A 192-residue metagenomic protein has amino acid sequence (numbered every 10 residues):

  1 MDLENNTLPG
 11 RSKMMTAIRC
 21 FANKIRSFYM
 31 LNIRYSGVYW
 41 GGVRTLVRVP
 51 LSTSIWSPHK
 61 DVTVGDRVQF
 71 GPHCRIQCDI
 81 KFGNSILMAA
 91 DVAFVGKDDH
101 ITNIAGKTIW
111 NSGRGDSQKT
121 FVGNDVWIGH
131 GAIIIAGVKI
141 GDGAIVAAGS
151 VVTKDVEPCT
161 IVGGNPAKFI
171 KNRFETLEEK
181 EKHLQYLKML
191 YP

Functional and structural regions predicted by a protein language model:
M1-G37, G42, S85, D99-A105 (+7 more regions): Terminal amphipathic alpha-helical/low-complexity segments used for targeting or macromolecular assembly
R48: Conserved short histidine dyad/triad with adjacent acidic residue
T53-V64, Q69-A136, R173-F174: Flexible, glycine/small-residue-enriched loop-and-beta-strand segment within the central core of proteins
L87, K139, E157: Short conserved AdoMet
D99-H100, S150-V151, E157: Flexible glycine-rich beta->alpha loop in the catalytic core of nucleotide-sugar glycosyltransferases
H130-I145, S150-K154: Beta-rich strand-turn-strand
K154-D155, P166: Conserved functional loop/turn residues at catalytic and ligand-binding sites
